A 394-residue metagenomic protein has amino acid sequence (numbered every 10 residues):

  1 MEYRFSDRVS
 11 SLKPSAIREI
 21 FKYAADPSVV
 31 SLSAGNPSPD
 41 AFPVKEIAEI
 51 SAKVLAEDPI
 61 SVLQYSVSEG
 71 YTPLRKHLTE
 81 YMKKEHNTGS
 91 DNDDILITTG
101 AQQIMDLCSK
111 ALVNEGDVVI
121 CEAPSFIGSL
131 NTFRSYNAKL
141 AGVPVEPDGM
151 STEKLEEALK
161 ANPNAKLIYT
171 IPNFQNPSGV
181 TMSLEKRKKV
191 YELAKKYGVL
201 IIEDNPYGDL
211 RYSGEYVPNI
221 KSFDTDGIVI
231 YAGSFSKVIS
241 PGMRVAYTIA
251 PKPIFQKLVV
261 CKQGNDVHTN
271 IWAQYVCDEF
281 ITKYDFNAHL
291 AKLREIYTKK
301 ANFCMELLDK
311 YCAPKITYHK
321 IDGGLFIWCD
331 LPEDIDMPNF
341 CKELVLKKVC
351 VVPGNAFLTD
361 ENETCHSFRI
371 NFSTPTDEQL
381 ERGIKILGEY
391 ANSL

Functional and structural regions predicted by a protein language model:
R8-G100, L107, T282-K283, C350 (+1 more regions): N-terminal small-domain helix-loop-helix segment of the aminotransferase-like
P27, Y136, K196-Y197, G227 (+2 more regions): Helix C-cap/helix->beta junction micro-motif
S61-Y197, I202, G208-F223, Y297 (+1 more regions): Conserved core of the PLP fold type I
T225-E295: Conserved core segment of the aminotransferase class I/II
D278, A291, E295-M305, T317-D330 (+1 more regions): Conserved glycine-rich beta-strand-loop-beta hairpin in the small C-terminal domain of fold type I
I335-F340, E378-R382: Short, conserved charged micro-motifs
L346-K347, T359-L394: PLP-dependent enzyme catalytic core of the Aspartate aminotransferase-like
